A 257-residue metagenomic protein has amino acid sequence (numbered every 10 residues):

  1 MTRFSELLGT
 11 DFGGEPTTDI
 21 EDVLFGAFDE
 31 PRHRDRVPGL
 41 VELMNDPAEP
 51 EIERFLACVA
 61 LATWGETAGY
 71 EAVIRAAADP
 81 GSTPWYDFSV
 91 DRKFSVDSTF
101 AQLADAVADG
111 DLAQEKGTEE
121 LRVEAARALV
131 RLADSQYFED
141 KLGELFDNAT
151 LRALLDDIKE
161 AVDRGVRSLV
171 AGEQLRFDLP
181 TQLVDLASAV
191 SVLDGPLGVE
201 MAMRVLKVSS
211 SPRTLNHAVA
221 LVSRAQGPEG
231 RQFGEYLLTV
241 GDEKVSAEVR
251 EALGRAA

Functional and structural regions predicted by a protein language model:
M1-S188, P196-M203: Extended repeat-based scaffolds of very large eukaryotic assembly and lipid-transport proteins
M1-T18, N216-A257: Eukaryotic acidic, Ser/Thr-rich intrinsically disordered low-complexity regions
E66-T67, L151, S211, G227 (+1 more regions): Alpha-helix boundary/capping and short turn/kink residues
R75-D79, V208, V240: A short linear boundary/processing microfeature
A101, D105, E139-L145, V184-S188 (+2 more regions): Alpha-helical solenoid repeat scaffolds
R167-A171, V208, E248: Short secondary-structure transition/capping segments
A187, E200-S209, R213-L221, Q232-Y236: Extended alpha-solenoid helical-repeat scaffolds
